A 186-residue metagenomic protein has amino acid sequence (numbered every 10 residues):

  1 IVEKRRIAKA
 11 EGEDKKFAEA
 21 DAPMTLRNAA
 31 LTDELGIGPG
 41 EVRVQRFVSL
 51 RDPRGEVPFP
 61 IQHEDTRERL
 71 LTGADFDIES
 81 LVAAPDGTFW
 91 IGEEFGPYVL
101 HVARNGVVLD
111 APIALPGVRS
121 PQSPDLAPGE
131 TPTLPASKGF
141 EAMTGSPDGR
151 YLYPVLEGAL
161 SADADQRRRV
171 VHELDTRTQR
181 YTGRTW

Functional and structural regions predicted by a protein language model:
I1-W186: Sequence/structural signature of beta-propeller domains
